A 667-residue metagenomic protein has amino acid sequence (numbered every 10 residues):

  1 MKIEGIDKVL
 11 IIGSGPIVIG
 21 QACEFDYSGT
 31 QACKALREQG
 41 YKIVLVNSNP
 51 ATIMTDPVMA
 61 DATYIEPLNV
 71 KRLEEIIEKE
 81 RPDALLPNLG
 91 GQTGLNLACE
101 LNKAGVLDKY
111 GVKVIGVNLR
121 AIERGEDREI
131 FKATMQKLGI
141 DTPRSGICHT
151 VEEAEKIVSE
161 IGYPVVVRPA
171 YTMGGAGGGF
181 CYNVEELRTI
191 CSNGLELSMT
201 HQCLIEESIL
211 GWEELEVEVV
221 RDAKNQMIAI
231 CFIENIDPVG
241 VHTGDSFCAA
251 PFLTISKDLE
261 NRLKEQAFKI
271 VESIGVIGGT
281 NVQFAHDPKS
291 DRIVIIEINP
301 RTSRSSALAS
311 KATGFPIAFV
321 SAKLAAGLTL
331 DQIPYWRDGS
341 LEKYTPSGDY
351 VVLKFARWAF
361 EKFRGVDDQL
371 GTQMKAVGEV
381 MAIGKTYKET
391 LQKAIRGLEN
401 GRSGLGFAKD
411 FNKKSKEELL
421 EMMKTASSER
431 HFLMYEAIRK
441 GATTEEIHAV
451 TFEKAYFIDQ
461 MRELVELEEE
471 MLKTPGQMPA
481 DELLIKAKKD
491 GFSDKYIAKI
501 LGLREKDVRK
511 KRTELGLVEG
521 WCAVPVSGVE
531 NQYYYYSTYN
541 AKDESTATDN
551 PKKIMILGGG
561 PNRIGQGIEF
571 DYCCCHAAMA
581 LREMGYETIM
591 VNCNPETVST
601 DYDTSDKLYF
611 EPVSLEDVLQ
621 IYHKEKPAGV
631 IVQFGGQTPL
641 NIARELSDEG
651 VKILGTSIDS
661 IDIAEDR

Functional and structural regions predicted by a protein language model:
M1-I140, H149-K156, K393-A394, K510-T513 (+1 more regions): ATP-binding N-terminal substructure of ATP-dependent carboxylate-amine bond-forming enzymes
D26, Q31, E38, N47 (+18 more regions): ATP-dependent carboxylate activation and anion-phosphoryl transfer catalytic cores that bind Mg-ATP to form
S145-I147, I447: Short beta-strand-to-loop elements that line the ligand-binding cleft of bilobed periplasmic-binding protein-like
I147-T150, G278: Short, glycine-/polar-rich solvent-exposed loops and beta-turns at beta-strand/coil boundaries
G162-A170: Conserved anion/nucleotide-ligand pocket segment
A487-D490, Y496-I500: Extended, domain-scale alpha-helical bundle/helix-rich regions
